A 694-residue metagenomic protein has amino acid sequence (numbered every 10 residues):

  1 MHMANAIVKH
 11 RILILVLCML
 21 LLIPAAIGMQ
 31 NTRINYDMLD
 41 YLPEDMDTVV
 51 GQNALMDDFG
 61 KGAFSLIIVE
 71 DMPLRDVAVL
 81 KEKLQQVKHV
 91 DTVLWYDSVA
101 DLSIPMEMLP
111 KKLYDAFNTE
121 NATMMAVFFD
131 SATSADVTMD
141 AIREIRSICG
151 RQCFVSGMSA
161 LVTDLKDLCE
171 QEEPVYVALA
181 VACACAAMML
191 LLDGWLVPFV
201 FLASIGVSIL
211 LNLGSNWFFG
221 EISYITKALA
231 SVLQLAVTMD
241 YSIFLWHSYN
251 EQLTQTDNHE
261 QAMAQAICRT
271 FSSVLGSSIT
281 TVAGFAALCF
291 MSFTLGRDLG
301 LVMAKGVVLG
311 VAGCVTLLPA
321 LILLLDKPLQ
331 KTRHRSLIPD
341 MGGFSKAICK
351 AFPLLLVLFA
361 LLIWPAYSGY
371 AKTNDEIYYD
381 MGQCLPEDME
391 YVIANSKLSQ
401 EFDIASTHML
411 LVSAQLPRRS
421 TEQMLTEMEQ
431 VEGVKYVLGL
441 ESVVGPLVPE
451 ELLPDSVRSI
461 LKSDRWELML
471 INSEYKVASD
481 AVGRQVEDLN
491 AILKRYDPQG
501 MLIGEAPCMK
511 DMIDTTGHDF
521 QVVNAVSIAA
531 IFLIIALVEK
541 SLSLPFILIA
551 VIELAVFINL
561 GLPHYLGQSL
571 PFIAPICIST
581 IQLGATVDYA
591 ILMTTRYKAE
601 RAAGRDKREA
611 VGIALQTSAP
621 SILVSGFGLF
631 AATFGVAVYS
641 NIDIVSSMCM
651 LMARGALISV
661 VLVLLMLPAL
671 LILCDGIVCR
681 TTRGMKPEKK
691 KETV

Functional and structural regions predicted by a protein language model:
M1-I34, T133-I377, R484, K494-V694: Membrane-embedded transmembrane helical bundles of large multi-pass transporters/channels
E44-S65, V69-V162, A371-Y378, G382-L544 (+1 more regions): Structured non-transmembrane domains adjacent to transmembrane bundles in polytopic membrane proteins
